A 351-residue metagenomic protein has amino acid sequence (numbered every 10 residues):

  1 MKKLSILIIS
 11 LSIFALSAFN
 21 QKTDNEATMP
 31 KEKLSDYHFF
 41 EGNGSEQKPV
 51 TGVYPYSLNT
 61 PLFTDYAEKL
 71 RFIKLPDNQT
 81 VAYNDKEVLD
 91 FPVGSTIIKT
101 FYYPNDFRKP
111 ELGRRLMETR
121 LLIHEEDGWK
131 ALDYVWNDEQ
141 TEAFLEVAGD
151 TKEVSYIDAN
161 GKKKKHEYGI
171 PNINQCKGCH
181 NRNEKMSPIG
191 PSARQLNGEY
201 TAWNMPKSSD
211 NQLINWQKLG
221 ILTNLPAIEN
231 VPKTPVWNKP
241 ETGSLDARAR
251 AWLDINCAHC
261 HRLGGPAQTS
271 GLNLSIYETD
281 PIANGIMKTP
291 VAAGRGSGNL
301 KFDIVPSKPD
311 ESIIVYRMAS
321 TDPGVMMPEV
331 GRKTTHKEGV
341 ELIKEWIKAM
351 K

Functional and structural regions predicted by a protein language model:
M1-D24: Bacterial Sec-dependent N-terminal signal peptides
N20-A27, E32, F107-K351: Sequence context surrounding c-type heme c attachment/ligation sites in exported
K22-I73: N-terminal pre-domain segments of enzymes
L70-A82: Short, structured beta-strand/loop micro-motifs enriched in basic residues and often containing a Trp
D85-E87, C179: Short, conserved secondary-structure segments in the cores of folded domains
F91-G94: Short, well-ordered loop/turn sites that connect or cap secondary structure elements
